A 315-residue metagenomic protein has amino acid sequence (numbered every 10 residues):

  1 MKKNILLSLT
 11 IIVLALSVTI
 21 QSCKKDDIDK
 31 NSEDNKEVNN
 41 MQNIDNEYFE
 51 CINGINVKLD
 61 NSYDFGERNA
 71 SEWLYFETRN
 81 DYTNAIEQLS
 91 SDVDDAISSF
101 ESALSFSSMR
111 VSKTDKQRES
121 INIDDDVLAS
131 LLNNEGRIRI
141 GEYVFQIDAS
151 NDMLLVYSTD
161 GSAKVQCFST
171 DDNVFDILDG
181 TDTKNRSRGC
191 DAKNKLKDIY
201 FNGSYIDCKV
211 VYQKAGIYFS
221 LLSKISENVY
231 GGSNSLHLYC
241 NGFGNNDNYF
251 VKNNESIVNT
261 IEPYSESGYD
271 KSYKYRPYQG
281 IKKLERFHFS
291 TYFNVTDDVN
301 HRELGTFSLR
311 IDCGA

Functional and structural regions predicted by a protein language model:
M1-L9: Bacterial N-terminal signal peptides that target proteins for export
N4-I5, D26, V211: Residue-level detector of intrinsically disordered/flexible regions characterized by low predicted structural confidence
I5, L14, D29, G216-S223: Intrinsic disorder/low-complexity segments
L9-S17: Bacterial N-terminal signal peptides
V18-S22: C-terminal motif of bacterial Sec signal peptides marking the signal peptidase cleavage site
K24-C190: Acidic/polar, low-complexity intrinsically disordered N-terminal segments immediately downstream of a Sec signal
D171-A315: Mature secreted bioactive peptide module from preproproteins
